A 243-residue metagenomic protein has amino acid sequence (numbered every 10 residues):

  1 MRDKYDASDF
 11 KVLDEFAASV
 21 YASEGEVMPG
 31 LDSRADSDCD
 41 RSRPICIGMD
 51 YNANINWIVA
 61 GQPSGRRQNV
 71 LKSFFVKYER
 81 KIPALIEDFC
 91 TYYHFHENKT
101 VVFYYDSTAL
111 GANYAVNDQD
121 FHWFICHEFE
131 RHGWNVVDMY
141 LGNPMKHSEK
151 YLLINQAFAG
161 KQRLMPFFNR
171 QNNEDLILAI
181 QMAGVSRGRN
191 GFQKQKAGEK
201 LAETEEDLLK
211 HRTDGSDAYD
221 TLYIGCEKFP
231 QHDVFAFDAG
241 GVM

Functional and structural regions predicted by a protein language model:
M1-G48: ATPase catalytic-site recognition across NTP-hydrolyzing enzymes
K4-Y5, D9-E15, I224-M243: Acidic two-metal-ion nuclease catalytic site recognized across multiple nuclease folds, prominently DnaQ/RNase D-T
M49-N54: A short acidic Gly-Thr/Ser loop motif
N56-Q62: Short beta-strand scaffold segments in enzyme catalytic cores
Q62, A183-G184, L222-C226: Generic structural signal for hydrophobic core residues of well-folded globular domains
R66-E203, F229, G241: Mg2+-dependent endonuclease catalytic cores in nucleic-acid-processing enzymes, primarily RNase H-like
L201-T213: Short, flexible active-site recognition loops that position polar ligands and cofactors
